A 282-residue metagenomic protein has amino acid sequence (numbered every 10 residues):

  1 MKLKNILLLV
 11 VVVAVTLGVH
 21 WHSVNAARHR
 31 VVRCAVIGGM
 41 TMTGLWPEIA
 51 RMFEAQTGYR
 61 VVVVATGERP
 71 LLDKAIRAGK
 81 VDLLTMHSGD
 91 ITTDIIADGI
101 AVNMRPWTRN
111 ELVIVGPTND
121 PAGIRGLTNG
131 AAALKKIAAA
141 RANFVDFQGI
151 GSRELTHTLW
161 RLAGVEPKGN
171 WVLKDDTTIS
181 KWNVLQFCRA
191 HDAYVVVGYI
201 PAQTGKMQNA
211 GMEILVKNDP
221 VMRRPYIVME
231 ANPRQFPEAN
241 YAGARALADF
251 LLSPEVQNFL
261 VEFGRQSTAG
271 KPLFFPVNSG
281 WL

Functional and structural regions predicted by a protein language model:
M1-L9: N-terminal Sec-pathway targeting helices
N5, G18-R60, K74-R77, G89 (+2 more regions): Exported/periplasmic ABC-transporter solute-binding proteins
L9-G18: Bacterial N-terminal signal peptides
G38, A65-G67, W107, Q148: Structured beta->alpha junctions
R60-P70: Central regulatory/effector-binding core of bacterial HTH transcription factors
K80-R109: Acidic, polar ligand-binding/catalytic clefts
R109-E111, P225: Extracellular structured ligand-interaction cores
I114: Serine endopeptidase catalytic core focused on the charge-relay Asp
